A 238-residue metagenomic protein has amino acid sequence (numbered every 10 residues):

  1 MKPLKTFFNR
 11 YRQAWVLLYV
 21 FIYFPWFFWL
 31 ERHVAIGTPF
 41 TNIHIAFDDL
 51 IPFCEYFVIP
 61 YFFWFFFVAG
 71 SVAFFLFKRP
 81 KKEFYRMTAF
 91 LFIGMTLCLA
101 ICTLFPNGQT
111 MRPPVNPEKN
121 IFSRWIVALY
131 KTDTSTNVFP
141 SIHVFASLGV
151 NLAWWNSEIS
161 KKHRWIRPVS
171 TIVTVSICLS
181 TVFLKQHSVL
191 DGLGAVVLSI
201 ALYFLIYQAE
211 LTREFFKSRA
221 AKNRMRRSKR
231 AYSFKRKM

Functional and structural regions predicted by a protein language model:
K2-V68, P114, Y232-K237: N-terminal transmembrane-helix/juxtamembrane module of multi-pass inner/ER membrane proteins
Y23-W26, M95-I101, I172-V182: Aromatic-anchored segments of alpha-helical transmembrane domains
L30-A46, F77-K162, R213-M225: Membrane-interface loops
D48, F67-V72, L148-A153, I172-S180: Hydrophobic, membrane-inserted alpha-helices
V58-V72, A89-T96: Hydrophobic alpha-helical transmembrane segments
R112-N116, T134-F139, S176-Y203: Interfacial helix-loop-helix junctions of multi-pass membrane proteins
K162-V175: Short hydrophobic alpha-helices at membrane interfaces in multi-pass membrane enzymes
T174, S188, G194-M238: C-terminal membrane module of polytopic membrane proteins
